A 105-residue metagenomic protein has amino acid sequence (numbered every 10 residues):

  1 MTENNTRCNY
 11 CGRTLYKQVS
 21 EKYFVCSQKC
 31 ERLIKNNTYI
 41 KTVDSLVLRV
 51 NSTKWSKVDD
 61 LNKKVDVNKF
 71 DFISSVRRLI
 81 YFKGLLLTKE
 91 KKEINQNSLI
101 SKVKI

Functional and structural regions predicted by a protein language model:
M1-N4, K17-S20: Short, flexible, mixed-charge glycine/proline-rich loop motifs that serve as phosphate/nucleic-acid-contacting
C8-C11, C26: Short cysteine-rich clusters marking metal-coordination/redox-active sites
E21-L33: Cysteine-rich micro-motifs
E31, K35, R77, Y81: Residue-level detection of the helix-turn-helix DNA-binding "recognition helix"
I40-D60: Short amphipathic alpha-helical interface segments
V67-R78: Short amphipathic alpha-helical interaction segments
I80-K91: A short, conserved structural fragment
E90-I105: Short, cationic-aromatic polyanion-contact patches
